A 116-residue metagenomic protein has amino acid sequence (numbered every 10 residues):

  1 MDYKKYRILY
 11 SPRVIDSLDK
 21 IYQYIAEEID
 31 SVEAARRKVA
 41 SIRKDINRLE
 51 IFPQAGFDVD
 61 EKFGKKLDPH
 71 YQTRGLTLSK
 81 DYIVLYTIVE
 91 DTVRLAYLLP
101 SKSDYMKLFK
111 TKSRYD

Functional and structural regions predicted by a protein language model:
M1-D45: Arg/Lys-rich, positively charged N-terminal/basic patches that mediate binding to nucleic acids
D30, N47, I51-Q54, D81 (+1 more regions): Generic structural signal for secondary-structure transition and capping sites
R37, Q54-D58, D116: Juxtamembrane/interface motifs at transmembrane-helix termini
I51-D91: Basic/aromatic recognition patch in beta-strand/loop cores that engages polyanionic ligands
R74-D116: Enriched for short, Lys/Arg-rich terminal
